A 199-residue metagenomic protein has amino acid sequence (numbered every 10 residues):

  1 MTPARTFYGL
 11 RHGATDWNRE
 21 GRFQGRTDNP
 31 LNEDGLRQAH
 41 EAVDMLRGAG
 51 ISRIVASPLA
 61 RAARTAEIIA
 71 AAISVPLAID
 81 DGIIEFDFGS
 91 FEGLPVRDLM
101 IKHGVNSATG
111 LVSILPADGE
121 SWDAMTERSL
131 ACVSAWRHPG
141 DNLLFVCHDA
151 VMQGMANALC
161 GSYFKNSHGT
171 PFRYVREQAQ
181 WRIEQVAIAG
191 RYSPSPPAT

Functional and structural regions predicted by a protein language model:
M1-R5, G48, I79, E85-R97 (+1 more regions): Acidic, low-complexity terminal tails and accessory targeting/binding regions of phosphate-metabolizing enzymes
T2, R47-G50, W136-D141: Glycine-rich phosphate-binding loop signature in dinucleotide/nucleotide-binding domains
R5, L10, A14-I73: Active-site-proximal alpha-helix that buttresses catalytic centers in soluble enzyme cores
F7, D141-D149: Generic beta-sheet signal
H12, I114, H148: Histidine-centered divalent metal-coordination motifs
T15, V151-M152: Short active-site segment of divalent metal-dependent hydrolases/proteases that encodes the spacing between
P30, A71-R128, E184-Q185, P197-T199: Phosphate-handling substructures
A56-S57, E127, V146-C147: Short beta-strand scaffold positions
